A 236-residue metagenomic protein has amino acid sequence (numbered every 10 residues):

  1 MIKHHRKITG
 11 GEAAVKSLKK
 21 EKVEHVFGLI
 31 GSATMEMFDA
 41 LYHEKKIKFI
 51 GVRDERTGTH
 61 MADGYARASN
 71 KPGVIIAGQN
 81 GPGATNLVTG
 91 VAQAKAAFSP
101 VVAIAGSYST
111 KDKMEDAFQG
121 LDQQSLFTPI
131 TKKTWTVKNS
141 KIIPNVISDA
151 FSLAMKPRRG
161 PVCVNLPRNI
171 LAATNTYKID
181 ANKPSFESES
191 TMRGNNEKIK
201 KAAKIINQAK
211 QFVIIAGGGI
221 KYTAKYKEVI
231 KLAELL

Functional and structural regions predicted by a protein language model:
I2-L236: N-terminal alpha/beta PP-like core and its mobile active-site loop of ThDP/TPP-dependent enzymes
